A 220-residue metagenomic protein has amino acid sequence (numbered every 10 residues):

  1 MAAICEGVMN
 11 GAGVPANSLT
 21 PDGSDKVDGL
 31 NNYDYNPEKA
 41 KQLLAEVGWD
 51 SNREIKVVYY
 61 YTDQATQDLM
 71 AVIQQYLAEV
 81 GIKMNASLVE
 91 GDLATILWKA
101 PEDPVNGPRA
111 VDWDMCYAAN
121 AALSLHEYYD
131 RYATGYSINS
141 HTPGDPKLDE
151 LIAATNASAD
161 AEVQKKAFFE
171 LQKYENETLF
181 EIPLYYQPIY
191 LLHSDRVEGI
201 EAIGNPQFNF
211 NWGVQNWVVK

Functional and structural regions predicted by a protein language model:
M1-Q75, E79-V80, E170, V219: Append "and occasionally in soluble cytosolic enzymes with long acidic Gly/Pro-rich linkers
A3-V8, L93-T134, N156, E175-N176: Pocket-flanking alpha-helical
G13, A45-A119, A161, I189: Ligand/substrate-recognition segments at binding pockets and active sites
D22-K39, W49, K99-R109, D130-A159 (+1 more regions): Short, solvent-exposed loop/beta-turn-alpha elements that line the ligand-binding surface or hinge of extracytoplasmic
A71, Q75, V111-A118, E127-D130 (+2 more regions): Feature representing long, continuous alpha-helical segments
I152, N156, A161-N176: Short amphipathic alpha-helical coiled-coil/interface segments
